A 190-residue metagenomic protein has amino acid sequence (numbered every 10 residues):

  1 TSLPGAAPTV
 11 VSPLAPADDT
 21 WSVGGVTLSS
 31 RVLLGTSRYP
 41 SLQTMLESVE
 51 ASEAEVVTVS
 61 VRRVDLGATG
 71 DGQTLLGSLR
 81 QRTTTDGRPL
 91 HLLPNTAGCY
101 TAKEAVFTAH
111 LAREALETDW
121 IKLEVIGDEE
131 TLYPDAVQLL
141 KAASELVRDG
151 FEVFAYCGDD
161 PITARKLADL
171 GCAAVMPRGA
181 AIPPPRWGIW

Functional and structural regions predicted by a protein language model:
T1-G35, G77-R80: N-terminal amphipathic alpha-helix/helix-capping segment at the start of soluble metabolic enzymes
D19-V23, S37-V56, G77-R88, C99-W190: Alpha/beta enzyme core
V56-V64: A short beta-strand-loop structural module common to alpha/beta enzyme folds
V64-A68, Y100: Acidic-and-aromatic substrate-binding clefts and catalytic sites of carbohydrate-active enzymes
G70, R88-L90: Short acidic, glycine/proline-enriched helix-loop-strand junctions
G72-L76: Conserved beta-alpha-beta core of the PfkB/ribokinase-like small-molecule kinase fold
